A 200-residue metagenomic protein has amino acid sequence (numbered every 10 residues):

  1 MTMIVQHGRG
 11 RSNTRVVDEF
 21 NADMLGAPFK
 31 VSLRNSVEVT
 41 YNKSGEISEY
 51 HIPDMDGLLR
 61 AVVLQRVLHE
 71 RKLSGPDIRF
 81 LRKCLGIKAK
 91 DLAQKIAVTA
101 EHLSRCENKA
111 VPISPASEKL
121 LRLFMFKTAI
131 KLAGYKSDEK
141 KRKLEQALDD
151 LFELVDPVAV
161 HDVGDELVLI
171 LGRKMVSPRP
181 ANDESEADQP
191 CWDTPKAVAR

Functional and structural regions predicted by a protein language model:
M1-R71, K127-D156, D162-D193, A199-R200: N-terminal flexible/basic segments that precede or flank functional cores
R71-I87: Short, amphipathic alpha-helical "recognition" segments used to contact nucleic acids or chromatin
I78, L92-A93, L103-C106: Conserved hydrophobic/aromatic packing and binding residues within compact polymer-binding modules
I87-A89, K95-V98: Structured binding/interaction patches within domain cores
A97-I113: Recognition helix of helix-turn-helix/homeodomain-like DNA-binding domains that insert into the DNA major groove
L103, M125-T128: Conserved, well-structured core segments that form or line functional sites
A110-R122: Short, basic-rich loop-to-helix N-cap that marks the start of a DNA-contacting helix
